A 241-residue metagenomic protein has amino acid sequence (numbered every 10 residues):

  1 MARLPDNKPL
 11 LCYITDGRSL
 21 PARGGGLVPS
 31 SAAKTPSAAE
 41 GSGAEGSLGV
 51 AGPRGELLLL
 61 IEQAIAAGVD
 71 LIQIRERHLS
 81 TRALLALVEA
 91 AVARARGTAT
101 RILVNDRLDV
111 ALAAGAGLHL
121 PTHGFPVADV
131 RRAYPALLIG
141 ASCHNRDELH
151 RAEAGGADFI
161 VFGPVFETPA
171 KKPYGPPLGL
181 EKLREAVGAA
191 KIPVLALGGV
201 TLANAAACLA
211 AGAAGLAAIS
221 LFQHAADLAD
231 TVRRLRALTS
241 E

Functional and structural regions predicted by a protein language model:
M1, A213-G215: Structured catalytic cores of enzymes that bind and process phosphorylated ligands/cofactors
M1-K34, G46-H119, G124, R132-D158 (+5 more regions): Conserved N-terminal beta1-alpha1 strand-loop-helix module at the mouth
G156, A211-A213: As written
A170-K172: Glycine/threonine-rich flexible loop motifs
